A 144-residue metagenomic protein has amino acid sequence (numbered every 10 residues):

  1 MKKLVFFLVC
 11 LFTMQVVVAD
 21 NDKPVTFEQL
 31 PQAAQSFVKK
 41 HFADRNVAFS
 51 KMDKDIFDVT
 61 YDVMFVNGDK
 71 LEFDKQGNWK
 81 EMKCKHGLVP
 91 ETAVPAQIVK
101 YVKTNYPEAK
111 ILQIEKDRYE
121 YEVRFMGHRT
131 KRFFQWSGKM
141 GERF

Functional and structural regions predicted by a protein language model:
M1-D22, V38: Bacterial Sec-dependent N-terminal signal peptides
D20-F144: Interaction-mediating elements
